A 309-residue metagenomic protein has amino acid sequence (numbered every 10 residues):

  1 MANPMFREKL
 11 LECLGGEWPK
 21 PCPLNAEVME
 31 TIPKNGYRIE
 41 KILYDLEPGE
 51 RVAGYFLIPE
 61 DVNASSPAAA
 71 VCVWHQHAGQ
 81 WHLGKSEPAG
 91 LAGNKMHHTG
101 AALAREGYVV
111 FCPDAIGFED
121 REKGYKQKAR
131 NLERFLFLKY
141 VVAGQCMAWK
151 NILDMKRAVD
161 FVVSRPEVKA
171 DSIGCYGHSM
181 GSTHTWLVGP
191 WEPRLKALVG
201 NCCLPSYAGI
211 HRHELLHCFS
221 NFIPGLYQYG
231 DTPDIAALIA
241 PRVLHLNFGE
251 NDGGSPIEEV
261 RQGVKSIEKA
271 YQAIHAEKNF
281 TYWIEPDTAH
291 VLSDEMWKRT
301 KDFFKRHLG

Functional and structural regions predicted by a protein language model:
W18-S66: N-terminal cap/lid segment of alpha/beta-hydrolase-fold proteins
S66, W74-L153, V163-S164, G209-R212: Cap/lid segment of the alpha/beta-hydrolase catalytic domain
C72, S172-G174, A197: Residue in the alpha/beta-hydrolase core beta-strand immediately N-terminal to the catalytic nucleophile
V141-V142, R157, K196-A236, P241 (+2 more regions): Mobile cap/lid helix-loop segments that gate and shape the active-site cleft of serine hydrolases
E167-S179: Alpha/beta-hydrolase fold nucleophile elbow
G177-G189: Glycine-rich nucleophile elbow surrounding the catalytic serine of serine-hydrolase chemistry
F219, Y271-G309: C-terminal catalytic histidine-bearing segment of alpha/beta-hydrolase fold enzymes
I239, L246-F248: Short beta-strand/loop motif that positions the catalytic acidic residue of the alpha/beta-hydrolase fold
